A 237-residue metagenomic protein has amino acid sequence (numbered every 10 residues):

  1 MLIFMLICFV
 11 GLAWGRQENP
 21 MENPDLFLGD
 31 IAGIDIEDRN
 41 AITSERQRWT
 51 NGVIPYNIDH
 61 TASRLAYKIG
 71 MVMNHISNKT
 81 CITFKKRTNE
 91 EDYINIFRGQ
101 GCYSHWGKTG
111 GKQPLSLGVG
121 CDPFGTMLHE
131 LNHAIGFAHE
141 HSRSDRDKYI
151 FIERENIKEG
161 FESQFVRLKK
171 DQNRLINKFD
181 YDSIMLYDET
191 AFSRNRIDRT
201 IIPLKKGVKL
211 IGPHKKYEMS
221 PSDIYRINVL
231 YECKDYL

Functional and structural regions predicted by a protein language model:
L2-L237: Zinc-dependent metalloendopeptidases
